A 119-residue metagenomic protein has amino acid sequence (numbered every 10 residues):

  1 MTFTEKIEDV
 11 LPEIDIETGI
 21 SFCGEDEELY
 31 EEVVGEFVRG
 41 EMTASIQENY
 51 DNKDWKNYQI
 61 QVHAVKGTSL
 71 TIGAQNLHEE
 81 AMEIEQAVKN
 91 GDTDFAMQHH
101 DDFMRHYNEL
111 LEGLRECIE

Functional and structural regions predicted by a protein language model:
M1-K6, E119: C-terminal compact regulatory domains
I14-A64, T71, D94-I118: Long, amphipathic alpha-helical coiled-coil segments characteristic of histidine-phosphotransfer scaffolds
S45, A81-E83: A general secondary-structure boundary signal
